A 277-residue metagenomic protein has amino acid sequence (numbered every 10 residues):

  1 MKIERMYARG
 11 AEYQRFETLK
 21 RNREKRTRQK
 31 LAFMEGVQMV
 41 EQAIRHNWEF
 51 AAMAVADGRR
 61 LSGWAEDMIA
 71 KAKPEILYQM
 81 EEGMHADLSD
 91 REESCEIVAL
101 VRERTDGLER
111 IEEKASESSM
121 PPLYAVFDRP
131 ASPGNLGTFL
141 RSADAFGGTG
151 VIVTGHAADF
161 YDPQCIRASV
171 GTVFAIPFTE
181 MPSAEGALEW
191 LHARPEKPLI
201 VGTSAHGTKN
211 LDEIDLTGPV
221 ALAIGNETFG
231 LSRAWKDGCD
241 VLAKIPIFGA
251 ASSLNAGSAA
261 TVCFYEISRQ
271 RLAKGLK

Functional and structural regions predicted by a protein language model:
M1-W64, A157-D159: Boundary-proximal intrinsically disordered activation/regulatory segments immediately upstream of a helical core
E4-Y7, I76-E81, P177-G186: Short acidic-hydrophobic, aromatic-tinged amphipathic segments that line or gate anion-handling sites
G36, A131-T138, L254-S258: Amphipathic alpha-helical repeat scaffolds
R45, L100, T105-G207: RNA substrate-binding interface of SAM-dependent RNA methyltransferases
M68-D90, T179: A glycine-rich helix N-cap at a beta->alpha junction
A99, S142-F146, F160, Q164-V173 (+1 more regions): Structured adenosyl-cofactor binding patch, chiefly the S-adenosyl-L-methionine
V201-A251: Active-site/ligand-binding-proximal alpha/beta "capping" segment
